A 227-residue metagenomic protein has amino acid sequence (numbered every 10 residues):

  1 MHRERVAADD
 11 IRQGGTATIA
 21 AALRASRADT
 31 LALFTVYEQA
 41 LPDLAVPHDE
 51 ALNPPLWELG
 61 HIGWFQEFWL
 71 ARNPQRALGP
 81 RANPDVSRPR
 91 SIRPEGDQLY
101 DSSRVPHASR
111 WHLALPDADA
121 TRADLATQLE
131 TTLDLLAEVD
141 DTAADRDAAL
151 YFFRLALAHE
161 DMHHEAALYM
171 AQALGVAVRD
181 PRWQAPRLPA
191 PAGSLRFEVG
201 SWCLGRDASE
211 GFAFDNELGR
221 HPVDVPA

Functional and structural regions predicted by a protein language model:
M1-A8, S26: Intrinsically disordered, low-structural-confidence terminal and linker regions
I11-G14, T18, R24, A28-L31 (+4 more regions): Extended beta-strand/loop cores of jelly-roll/beta-sandwich
